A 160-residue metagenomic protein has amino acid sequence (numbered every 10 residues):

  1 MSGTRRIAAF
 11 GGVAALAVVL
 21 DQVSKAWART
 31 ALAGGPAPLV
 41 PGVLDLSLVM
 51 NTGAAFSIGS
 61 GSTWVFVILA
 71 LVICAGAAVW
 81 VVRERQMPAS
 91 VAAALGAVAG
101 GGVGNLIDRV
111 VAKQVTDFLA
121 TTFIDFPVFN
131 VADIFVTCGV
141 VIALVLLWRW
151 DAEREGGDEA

Functional and structural regions predicted by a protein language model:
M1-A160: Alpha-helical transmembrane bundles and membrane-interface segments of multipass inner-membrane proteins
